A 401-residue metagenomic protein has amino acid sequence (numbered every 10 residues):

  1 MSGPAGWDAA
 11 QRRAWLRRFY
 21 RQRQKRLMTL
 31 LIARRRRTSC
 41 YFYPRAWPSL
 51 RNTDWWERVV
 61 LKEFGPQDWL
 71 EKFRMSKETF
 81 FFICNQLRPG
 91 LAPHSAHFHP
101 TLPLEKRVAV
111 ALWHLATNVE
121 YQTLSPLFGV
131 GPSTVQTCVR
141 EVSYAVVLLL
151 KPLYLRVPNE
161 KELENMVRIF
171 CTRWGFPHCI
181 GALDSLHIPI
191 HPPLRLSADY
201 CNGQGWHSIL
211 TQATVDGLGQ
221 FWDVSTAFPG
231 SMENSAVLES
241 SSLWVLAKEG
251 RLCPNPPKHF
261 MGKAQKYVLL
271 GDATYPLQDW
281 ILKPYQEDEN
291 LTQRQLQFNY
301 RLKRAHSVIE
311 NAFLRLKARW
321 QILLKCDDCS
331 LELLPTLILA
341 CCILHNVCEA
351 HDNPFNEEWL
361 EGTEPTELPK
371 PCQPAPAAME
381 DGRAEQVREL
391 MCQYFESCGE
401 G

Functional and structural regions predicted by a protein language model:
M1-H97, K151, E358, P374-G401: Charged, often Cys/His-bearing segments associated with DNA-binding zinc-finger transcription factors
S2, E120-G401: Short, well-ordered secondary-structure "scaffold" segments embedded in the functional core of diverse domains
E71-R74, H97-L102, L112, T226: Short basic-aromatic helix/loop recognition motifs at nucleic-acid and histone-peptide binding interfaces
S76, V110, L124: Short alpha-helical segments in extracytoplasmic peptidoglycan/chitin-binding modules and envelope-associated proteins
S76-T79, I83, L87, F98 (+5 more regions): Generic hydrophobic, aliphatic-rich segments that mediate packing or membrane embedding
C84-H99, N118-E120, K317-K325: Structural recognition of short helix-loop-helix hairpins that underlie histone-fold modules
E105-T117: Short, amphipathic alpha-helical "recognition" segments used to contact nucleic acids or chromatin
